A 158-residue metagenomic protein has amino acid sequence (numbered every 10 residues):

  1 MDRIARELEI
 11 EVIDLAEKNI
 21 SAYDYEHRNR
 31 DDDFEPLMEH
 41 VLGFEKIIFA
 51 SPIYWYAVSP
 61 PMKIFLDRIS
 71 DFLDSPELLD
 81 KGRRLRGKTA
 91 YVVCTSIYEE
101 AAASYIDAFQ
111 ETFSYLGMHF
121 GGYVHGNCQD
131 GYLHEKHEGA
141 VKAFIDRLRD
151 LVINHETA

Functional and structural regions predicted by a protein language model:
M1-L79, E135-A158: N-terminal beta1-alpha1-beta2 submodule of the flavodoxin-like/Rossmannoid cofactor-binding fold
D14, V124-H125: Residue-level recognition of beta-strand->loop/alpha-helix junctions
F34, E39, Y105, E111-Y115 (+4 more regions): Functional cleft and adjacent loop/helix regions within the main domain that mediate ligand binding or catalysis
I53-Y56, S96-E100, C128-Y132: Short histidine/acidic/glycine/proline-rich micro-motifs that form metal- and phosphate-coordinating active-site loops
F65, R84-K88, G131, L148-R149: Short alpha-helical linear motifs
K81-G122: Short, glycine-/small-residue-rich phosphate/pyrophosphate-handling segment
